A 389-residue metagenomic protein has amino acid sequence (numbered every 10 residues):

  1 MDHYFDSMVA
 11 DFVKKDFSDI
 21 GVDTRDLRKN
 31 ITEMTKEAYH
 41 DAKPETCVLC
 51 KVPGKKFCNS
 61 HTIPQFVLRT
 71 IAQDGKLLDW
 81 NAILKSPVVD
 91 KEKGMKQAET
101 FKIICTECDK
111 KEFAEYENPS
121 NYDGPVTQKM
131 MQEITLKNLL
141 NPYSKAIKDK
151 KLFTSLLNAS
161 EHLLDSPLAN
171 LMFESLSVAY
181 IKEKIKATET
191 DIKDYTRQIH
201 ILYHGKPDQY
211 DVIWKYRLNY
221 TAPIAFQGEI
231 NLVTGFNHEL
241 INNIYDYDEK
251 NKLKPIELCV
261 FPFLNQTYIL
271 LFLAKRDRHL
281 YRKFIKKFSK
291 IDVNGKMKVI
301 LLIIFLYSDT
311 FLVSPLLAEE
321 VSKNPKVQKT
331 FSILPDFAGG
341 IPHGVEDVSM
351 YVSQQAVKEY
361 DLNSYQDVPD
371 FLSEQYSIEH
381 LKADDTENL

Functional and structural regions predicted by a protein language model:
D2, D6, G124, K129-Q132 (+4 more regions): Intrinsic-disorder-associated interaction segments
D2-G124: An N-terminal structural lobe/cap that precedes and organizes the functional/catalytic core across diverse proteins
K14, S18, V22, L136 (+6 more regions): Generic surface-pattern signal
C47-C50, T135, F226, I269-L271: Generic structural hydrophobic/aromatic packing signal, biased to beta-strands
R69-K76, W80-N81, E117-N118, Y143-L156 (+6 more regions): Generic detector of ordered, mature protein regions
K76-I181: Internal, well-ordered alpha/beta segment that forms a basic, Gly-enriched binding/recognition surface
K184-L389: Charge-dense, low-complexity intrinsically disordered regions
